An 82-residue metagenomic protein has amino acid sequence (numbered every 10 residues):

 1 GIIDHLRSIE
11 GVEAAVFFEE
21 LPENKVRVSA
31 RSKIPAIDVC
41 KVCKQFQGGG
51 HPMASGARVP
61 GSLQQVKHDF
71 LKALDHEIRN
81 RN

Functional and structural regions predicted by a protein language model:
G1-N82: Gly/His-enriched, cation/cofactor- and phosphate-binding structural elements
